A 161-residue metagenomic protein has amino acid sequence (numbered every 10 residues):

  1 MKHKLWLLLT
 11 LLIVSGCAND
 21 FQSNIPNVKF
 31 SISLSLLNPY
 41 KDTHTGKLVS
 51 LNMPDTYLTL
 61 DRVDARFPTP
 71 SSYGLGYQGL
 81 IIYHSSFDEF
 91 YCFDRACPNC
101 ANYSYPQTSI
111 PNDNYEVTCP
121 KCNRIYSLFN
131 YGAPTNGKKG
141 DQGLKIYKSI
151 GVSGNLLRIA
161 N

Functional and structural regions predicted by a protein language model:
K2-L8: Sec-dependent signal peptide recognition, specifically the positively charged N-region followed immediately by
T10-L11, F90, N112-Y115: Residue-level signal for mature regions of secreted extracellular proteins and peptides
I13-G16: C-terminal motif of bacterial Sec signal peptides marking the signal peptidase cleavage site
D20-I110, Y131, K145-N161: N-terminal pre-ligand scaffold of iron-sulfur
Y91-C92, T118, I125-S127: Structural recognition of the beta-strand scaffold that forms the well-ordered cores of secreted hydrolase catalytic
C100, C122-R124: Short Cys/His-rich metal-coordination motifs, predominantly Zn2+-binding knuckles/fingers
P111-K121, A133-Y147: Short cysteine/histidine-rich metal-coordination sites, predominantly Zn2+-binding motifs
